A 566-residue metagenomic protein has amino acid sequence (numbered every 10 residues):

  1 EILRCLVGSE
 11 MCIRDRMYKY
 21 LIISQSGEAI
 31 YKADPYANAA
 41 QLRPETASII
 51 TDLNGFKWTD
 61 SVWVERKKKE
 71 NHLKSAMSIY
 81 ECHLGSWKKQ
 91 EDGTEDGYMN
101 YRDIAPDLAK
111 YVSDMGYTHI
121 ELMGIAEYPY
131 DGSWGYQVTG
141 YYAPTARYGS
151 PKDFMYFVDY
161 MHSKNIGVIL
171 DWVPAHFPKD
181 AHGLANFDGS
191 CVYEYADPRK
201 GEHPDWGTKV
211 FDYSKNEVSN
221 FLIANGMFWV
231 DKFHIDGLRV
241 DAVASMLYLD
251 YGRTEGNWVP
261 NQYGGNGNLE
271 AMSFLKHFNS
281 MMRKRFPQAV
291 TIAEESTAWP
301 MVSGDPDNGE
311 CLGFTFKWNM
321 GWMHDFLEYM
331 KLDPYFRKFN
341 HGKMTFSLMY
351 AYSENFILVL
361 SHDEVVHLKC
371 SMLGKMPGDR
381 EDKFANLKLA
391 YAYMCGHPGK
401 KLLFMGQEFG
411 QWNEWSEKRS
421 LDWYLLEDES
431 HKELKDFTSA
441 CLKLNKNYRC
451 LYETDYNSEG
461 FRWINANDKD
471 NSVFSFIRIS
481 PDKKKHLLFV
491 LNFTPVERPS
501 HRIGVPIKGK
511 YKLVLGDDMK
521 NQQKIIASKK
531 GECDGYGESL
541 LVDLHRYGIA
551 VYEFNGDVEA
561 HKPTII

Functional and structural regions predicted by a protein language model:
E1-G8, I13: Single conserved hydrophobic/aromatic residue that forms the stacking wall/gate of nucleotide- or nucleobase-binding
E10, R14-E81, S86-T94, D103 (+1 more regions): The feature marks proteins involved in alpha-glucan
I22-S26, A126, G556: Surface-exposed loop/turn motifs at beta-strand-loop junctions within extracellular Ig-like and Fibronectin type III
A29-I30, K88-Q90, Y128-D131, H176-D180 (+6 more regions): Short catalytic/ligand-binding loop motif for oxyanion handling, primarily in non-cytosolic enzymes, centered on
Q41, V64-K74, H83-G267, A550: Substrate-binding/active-site clefts of carbohydrate-active enzymes
H234-D236, Y251-K418, L425, K446-I503 (+1 more regions): Conserved alpha/beta catalytic core and glycan-binding cleft of carbohydrate-active enzymes
L426, E433-K435, C441-K443, R502-K530: C-terminal accessory region downstream of the catalytic core in glycan-modifying enzymes
I525-I566: C-terminal beta-strand-rich structural cap/linker in extracellular carbohydrate-active enzymes
